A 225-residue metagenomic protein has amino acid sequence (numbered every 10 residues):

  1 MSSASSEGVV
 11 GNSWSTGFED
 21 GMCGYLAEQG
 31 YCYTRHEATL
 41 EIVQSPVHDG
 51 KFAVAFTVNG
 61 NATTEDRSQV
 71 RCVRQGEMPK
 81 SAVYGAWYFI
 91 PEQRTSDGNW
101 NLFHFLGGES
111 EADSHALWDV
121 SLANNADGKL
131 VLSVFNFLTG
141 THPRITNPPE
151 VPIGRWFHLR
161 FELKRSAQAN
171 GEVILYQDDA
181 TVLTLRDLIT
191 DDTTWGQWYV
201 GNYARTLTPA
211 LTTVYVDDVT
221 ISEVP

Functional and structural regions predicted by a protein language model:
M1-P225: Low-complexity, Ser/Thr/Pro/Gly-rich disordered linker/stalk regions
